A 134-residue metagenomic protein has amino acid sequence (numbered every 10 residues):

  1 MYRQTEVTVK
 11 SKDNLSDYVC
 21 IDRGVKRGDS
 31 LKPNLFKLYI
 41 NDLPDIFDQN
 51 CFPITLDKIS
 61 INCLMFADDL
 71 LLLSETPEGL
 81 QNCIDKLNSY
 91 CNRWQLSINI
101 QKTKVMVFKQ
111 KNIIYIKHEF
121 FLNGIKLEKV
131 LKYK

Functional and structural regions predicted by a protein language model:
M1-K134: Nucleotidyl polymerases of mobile genetic elements and RNA viruses
